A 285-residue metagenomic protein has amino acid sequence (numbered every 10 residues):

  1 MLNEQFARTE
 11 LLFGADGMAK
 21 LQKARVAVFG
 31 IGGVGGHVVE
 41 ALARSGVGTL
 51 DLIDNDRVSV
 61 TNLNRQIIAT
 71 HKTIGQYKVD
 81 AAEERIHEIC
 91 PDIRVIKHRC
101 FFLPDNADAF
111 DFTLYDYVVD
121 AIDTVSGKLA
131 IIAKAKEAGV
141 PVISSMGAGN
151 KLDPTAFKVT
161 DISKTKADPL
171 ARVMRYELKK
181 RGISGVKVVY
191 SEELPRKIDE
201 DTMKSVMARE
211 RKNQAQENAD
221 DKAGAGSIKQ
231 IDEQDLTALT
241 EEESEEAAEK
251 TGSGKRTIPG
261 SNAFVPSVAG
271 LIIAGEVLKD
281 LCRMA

Functional and structural regions predicted by a protein language model:
M1-V26, Q216-E217: N-terminal charged helix/coil linker that caps or initiates catalytic domains
L2, T113-L114, G127, E137 (+5 more regions): Glycine-rich phosphate/adenylate-binding loop
V28-G30, I53: Conserved N-terminal Rossmann-fold NAD(P)-binding element of oxidoreductases
V34: Hydrophobic/small residue at the entry helix of a nucleotide-binding pocket
R44-T49: Conserved S-adenosyl-L-methionine
L52-I89: Glycine-rich phosphate-binding loop and adjoining beta1-alpha1-beta2 segment of Rossmann-like nucleotide-binding folds
T61-I68, N150-D161: Acidic/polar active-site rim loop that often engages polyanionic ligands
R99-A107: Conserved SAM/SAH-binding loop
